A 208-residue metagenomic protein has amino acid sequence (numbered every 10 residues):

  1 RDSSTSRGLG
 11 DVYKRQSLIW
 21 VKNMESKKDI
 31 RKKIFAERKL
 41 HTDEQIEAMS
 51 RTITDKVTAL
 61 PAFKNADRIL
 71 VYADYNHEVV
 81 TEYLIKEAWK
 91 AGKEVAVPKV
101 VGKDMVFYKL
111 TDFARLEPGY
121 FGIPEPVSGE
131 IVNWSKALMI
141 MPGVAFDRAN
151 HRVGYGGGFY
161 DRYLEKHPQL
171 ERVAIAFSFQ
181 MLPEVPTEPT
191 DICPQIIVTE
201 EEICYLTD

Functional and structural regions predicted by a protein language model:
R1-Q16: Single conserved hydrophobic/aromatic residue that forms the stacking wall/gate of nucleotide- or nucleobase-binding
M24-V132: N-terminal active-site beta-alpha-beta segment that forms phosphate/nucleotide-binding and substrate-recognition loops
K103-D208: Conserved phosphate- and dinucleotide-binding cores of soluble alpha/beta proteins, encompassing both enzyme active
